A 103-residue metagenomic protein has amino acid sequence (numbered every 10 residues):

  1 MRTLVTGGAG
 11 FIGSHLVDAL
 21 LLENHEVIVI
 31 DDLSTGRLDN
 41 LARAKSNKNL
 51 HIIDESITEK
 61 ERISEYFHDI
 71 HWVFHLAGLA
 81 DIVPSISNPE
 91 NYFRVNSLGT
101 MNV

Functional and structural regions predicted by a protein language model:
M1-V103: N-terminal Rossmann-like NAD(P)+-binding domain of SDR-like oxidoreductases, especially those catalyzing
